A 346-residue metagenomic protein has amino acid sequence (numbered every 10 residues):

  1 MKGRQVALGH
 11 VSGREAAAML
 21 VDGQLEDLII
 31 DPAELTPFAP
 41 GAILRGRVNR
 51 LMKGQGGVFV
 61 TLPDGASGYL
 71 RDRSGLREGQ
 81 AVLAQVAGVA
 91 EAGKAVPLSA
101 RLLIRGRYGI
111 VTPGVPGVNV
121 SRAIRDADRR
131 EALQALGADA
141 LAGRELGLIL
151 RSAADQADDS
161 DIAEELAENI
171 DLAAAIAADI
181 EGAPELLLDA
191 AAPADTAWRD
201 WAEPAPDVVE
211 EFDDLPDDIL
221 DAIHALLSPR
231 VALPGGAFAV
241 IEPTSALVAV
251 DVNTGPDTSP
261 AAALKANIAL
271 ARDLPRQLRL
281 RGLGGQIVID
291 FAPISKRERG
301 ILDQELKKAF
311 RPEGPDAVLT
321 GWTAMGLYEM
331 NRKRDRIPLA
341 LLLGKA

Functional and structural regions predicted by a protein language model:
M1-P37, A42, E91, S99-E145 (+1 more regions): Extended, charged alpha/beta regions that create polyanion-binding interfaces
R4-V21, E26-I29, T36-V89, A95: S1/OB-fold single-stranded RNA-binding interface
A7, A16-M19, R45-R47, F59-T61 (+9 more regions): Structured core elements
F38, A42, L70-R77, G93-L98 (+5 more regions): Ordered, soluble secondary-structure elements with a strong preference for glycine-centered loop motifs and nearby
G56-V58, A90-A92, V96-L98, L102-V111 (+2 more regions): Conserved glycine-centered short motifs in functionally critical loops
R71, R77, D189, D251 (+1 more regions): Residue-level detector of functionally special positions within alpha-helical transmembrane segments of multi-pass
D72, S152, F291: Short glycine-centered, acidic/aromatic-flanked micro-motifs in structured strand/loop junctions that mark active-site
